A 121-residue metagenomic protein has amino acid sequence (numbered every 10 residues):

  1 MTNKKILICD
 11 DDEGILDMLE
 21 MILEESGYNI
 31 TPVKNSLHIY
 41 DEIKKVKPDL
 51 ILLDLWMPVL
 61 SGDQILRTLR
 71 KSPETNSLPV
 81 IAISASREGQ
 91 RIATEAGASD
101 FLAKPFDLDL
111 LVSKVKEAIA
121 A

Functional and structural regions predicted by a protein language model:
E13-T31: Two-component/phosphorelay signaling modules centered on CheY-like receiver
P32-L50: Acidic, metal-coordinating helix/loop segments flanking the phosphotransfer/catalytic sites of two-component signaling
D54: Active-site residues of response regulator receiver
M57: Receiver (REC) domain active-site loop signature in two-component systems and cognate sites in sensor histidine kinases
I81-I83: Hydrophobic/aromatic residues positioned on beta-strands within the core alpha/beta folds
S99: Short, glycine/charged-rich "phosphate-handling" switch motifs in NTP-dependent and phosphotransfer domains
F106-K116: C-terminal output helix
